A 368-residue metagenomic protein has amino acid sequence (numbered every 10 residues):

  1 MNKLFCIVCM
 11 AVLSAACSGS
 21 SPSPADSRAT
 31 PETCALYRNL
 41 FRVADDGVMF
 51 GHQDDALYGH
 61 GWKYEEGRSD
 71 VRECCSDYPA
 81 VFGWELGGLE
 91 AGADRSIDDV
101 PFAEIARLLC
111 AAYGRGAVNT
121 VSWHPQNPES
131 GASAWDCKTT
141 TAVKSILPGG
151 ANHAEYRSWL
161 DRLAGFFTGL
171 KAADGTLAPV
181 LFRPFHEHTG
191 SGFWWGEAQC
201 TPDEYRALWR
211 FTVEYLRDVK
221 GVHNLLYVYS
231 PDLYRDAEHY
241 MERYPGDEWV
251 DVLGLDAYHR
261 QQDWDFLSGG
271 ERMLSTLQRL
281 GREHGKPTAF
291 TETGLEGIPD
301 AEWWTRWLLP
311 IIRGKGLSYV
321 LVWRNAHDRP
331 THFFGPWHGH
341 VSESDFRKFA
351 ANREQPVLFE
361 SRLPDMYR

Functional and structural regions predicted by a protein language model:
A15-A16: C-terminal motif of bacterial Sec signal peptides marking the signal peptidase cleavage site
S21-G83, G87, G92-D99, Q355 (+1 more regions): N-terminal module-boundary/linker segments of secreted carbohydrate-active enzymes
T33-L36, W62-V71, A103-A106, G165-F166 (+3 more regions): Alpha-helical scaffolding within the catalytic cores of extracellular/periplasmic polymer-degrading hydrolases
D46-D55, K286-R368: Substrate-binding cleft of secreted/luminal carbohydrate-active enzymes
G51-Q53, R183-F185, W209-H239, G285-I298 (+1 more regions): Aromatic-lined carbohydrate-recognition surfaces of secreted/lumenal glycan-active proteins
D55-Y64, L89-A103, S230-H239, Y258-E271 (+2 more regions): Acidic-and-aromatic substrate-binding clefts and catalytic sites of carbohydrate-active enzymes
F82-W84, Y240-L267, W323: Aromatic- and acid-rich polysaccharide-binding/catalytic face of secreted or lumenal carbohydrate-active enzymes
G87, A91-E214, D218, V222: Substrate-binding cleft of extracellular glycoside hydrolase catalytic domains
